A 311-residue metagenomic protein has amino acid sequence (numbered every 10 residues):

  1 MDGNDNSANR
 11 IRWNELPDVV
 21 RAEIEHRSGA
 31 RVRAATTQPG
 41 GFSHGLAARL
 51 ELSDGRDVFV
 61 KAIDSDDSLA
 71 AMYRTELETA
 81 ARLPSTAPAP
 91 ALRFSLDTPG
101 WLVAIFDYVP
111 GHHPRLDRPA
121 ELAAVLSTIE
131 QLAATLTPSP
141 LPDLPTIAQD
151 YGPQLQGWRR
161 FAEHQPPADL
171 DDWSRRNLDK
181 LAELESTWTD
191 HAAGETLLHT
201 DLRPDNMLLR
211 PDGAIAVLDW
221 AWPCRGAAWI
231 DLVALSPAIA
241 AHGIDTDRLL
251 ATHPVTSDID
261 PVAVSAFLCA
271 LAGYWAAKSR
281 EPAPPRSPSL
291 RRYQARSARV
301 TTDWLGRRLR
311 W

Functional and structural regions predicted by a protein language model:
M1-A35: Juxta-kinase regulatory segment immediately upstream of eukaryotic protein kinase catalytic domains
D2, H112-R175, A193-E195, C224-R225: A cross-family kinase active-site recognition segment
P39-L52, F59-V60, E183-I230: Active-site acidic catalytic loop and adjacent metal/ATP-binding pocket of ATP-dependent phosphoryl transfer enzymes
G41-H44, T98-L102: Short acidic/glycine-enriched loop/turn segments that link adjacent beta-strands
D57-P99, R115-Q131: A conserved alpha-helical element in kinase catalytic cores
W101-H112: Conserved short submotifs of the Hanks-type protein kinase catalytic core that shape the nucleotide-binding pocket
D143-L144, P282-A295: Hydrophobic/aromatic-rich alpha-helical bundle segments in the mid-to-C-terminal region
W229-D258, L268-R286: Active-site activation/catalytic loop segments of kinase-like enzymes and analogous catalytic loops in related
